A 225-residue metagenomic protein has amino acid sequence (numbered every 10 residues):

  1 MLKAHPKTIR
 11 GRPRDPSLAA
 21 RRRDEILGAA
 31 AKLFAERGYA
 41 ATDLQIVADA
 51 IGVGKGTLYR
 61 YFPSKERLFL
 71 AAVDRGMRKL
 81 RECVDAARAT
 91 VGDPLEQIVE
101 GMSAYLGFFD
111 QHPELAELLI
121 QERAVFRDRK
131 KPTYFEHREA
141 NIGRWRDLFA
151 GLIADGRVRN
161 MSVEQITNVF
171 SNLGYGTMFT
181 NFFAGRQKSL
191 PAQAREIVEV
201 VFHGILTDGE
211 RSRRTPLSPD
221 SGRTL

Functional and structural regions predicted by a protein language model:
M1-R10, G107, Q111, G143 (+4 more regions): C-terminal peripheral helix-coil segments that are non-catalytic and often amphipathic
M1-R37, T42-V53, R67: Basic, helix-initiating cap at the start of DNA-binding domains
A20-G28, A40-A41, G52, Y61-D85 (+4 more regions): An amphipathic alpha-helix adjacent to DNA-recognition modules
E36-A40, V91, H112, D155-G156: Short coil/turn segments at alpha/beta junctions that flank glycine-rich nucleotide-binding fingerprints
G56: Key DNA-contact positions within bacterial/archaeal DNA-binding proteins
A71, D85-E114, T167-F170, P219: Hydrophobic alpha-helical connector segments
R78-R81, R129-D155, E164-N168, A192-R195: Amphipathic alpha-helical packing segments from all-alpha helical-bundle domains
A116-I120, R127-D128, N160-M161, F182-F183 (+1 more regions): Short, hydrophobic secondary-structure boundary micro-motifs
